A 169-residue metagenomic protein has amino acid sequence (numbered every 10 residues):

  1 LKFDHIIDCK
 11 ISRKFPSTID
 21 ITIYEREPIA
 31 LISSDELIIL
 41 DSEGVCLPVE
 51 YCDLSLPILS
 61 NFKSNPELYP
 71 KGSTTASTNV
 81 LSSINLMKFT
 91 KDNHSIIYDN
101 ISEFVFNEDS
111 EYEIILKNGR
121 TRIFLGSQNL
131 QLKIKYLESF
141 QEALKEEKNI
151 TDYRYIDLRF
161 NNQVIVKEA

Functional and structural regions predicted by a protein language model:
L1-H5: Amphipathic, non-transmembrane alpha-helical segments in extracytoplasmic/periplasmic proteins
I7-A169: Charged, solvent-exposed interaction patches on well-folded alpha/beta domains that mediate macromolecular contacts
